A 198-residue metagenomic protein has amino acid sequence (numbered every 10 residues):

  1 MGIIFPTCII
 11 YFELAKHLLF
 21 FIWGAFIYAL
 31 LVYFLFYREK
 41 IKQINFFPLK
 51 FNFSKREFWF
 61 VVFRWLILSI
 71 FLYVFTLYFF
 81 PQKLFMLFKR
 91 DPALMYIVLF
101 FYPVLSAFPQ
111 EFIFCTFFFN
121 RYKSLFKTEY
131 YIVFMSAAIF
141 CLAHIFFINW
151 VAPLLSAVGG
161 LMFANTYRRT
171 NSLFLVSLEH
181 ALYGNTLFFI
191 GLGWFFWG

Functional and structural regions predicted by a protein language model:
M1-C8, R64-S69, F134-A138: Alpha-helical transmembrane segments
M1-K42: Alpha-helical transmembrane segments in multi-pass membrane proteins
I9, F71, F75-F79, P109 (+6 more regions): Alpha-helical membrane-inserting segments
Y11-L19, K83-F88, A143-V151: Membrane-interface helix caps and helix-loop-helix hairpins in membrane proteins
F26-R38, A93, V158-R168: Alpha-helical transmembrane segments and their membrane-interface exit regions
I44-S106, S124-L125: Juxtamembrane helix-loop-helix connectors linking adjacent transmembrane helices in multi-pass membrane enzymes
F112-M135, R168-S172: Membrane-interface helix/loop boundary segments of multi-pass membrane proteins
A152-G198: Functionally important transmembrane alpha-helices
